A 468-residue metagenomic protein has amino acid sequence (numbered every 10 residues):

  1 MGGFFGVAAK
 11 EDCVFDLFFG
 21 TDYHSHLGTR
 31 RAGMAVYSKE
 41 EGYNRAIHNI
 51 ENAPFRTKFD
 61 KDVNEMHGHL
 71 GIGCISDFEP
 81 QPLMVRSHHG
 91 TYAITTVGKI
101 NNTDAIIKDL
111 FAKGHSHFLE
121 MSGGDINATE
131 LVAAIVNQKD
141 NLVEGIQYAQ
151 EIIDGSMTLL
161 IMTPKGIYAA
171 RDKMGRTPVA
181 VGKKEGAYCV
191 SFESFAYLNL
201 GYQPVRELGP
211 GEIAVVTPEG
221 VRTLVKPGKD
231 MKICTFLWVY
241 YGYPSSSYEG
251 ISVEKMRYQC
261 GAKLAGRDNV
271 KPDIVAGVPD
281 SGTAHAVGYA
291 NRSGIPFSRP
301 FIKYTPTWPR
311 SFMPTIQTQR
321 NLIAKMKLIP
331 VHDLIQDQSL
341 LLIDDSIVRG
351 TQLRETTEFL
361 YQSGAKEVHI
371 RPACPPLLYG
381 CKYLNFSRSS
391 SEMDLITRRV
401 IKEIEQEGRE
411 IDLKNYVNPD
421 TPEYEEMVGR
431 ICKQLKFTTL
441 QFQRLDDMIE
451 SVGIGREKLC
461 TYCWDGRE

Functional and structural regions predicted by a protein language model:
M1-G209, V215-P272, V278, E367: Conserved short alpha-helical segments that host acidic/polar catalytic motifs at enzyme active sites
D12-V14, N102, Y168, R176-T177 (+7 more regions): Flexible loop/turn segments at secondary-structure boundaries
D109, K113, I135, I152 (+7 more regions): Generic, well-ordered alpha-helical scaffold segments in large soluble proteins
S122-E130, F297-P309, I404-I411, T439-E450: A conserved beta-strand->alpha-helix junction
K165-G166, G201-E207, T357-E468: PRPP-dependent phosphoribosyltransferase catalytic core
R171, F192, P218, G277-D280 (+6 more regions): Active-site proximal loops enriched in glycine and acidic residues that flank catalytic Cys/His/Asp and coordinate
A196, Q203, G211-E212, G261-D268 (+3 more regions): Phosphate/diphosphate-binding loops
G294-S339, L378-S390: Short, glycine/charge-rich flexible loops or terminal/linker lids adjacent to PRPP-binding catalytic cores
